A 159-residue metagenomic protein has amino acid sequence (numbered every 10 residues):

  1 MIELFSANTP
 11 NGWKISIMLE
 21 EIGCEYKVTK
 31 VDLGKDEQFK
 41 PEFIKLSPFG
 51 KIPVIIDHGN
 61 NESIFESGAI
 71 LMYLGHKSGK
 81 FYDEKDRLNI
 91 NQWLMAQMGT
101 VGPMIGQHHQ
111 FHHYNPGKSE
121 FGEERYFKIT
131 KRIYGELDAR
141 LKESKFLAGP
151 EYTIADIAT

Functional and structural regions predicted by a protein language model:
M1-R125, K131, D138, K145: GST-like domain detector, emphasizing the conserved glutathione-binding G-site in the N-terminal thioredoxin-like
F146-T153: A glycine-rich, coil/turn loop motif that links secondary-structure elements
